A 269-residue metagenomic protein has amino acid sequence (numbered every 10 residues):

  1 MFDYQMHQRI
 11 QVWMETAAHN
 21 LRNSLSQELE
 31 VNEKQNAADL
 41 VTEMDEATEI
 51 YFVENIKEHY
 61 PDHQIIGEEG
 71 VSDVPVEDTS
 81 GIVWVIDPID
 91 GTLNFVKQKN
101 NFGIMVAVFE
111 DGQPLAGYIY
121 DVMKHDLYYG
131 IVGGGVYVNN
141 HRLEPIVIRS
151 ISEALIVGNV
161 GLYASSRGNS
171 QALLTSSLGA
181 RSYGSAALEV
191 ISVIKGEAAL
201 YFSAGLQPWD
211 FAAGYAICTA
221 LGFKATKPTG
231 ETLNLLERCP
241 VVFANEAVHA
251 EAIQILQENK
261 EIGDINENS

Functional and structural regions predicted by a protein language model:
M1-I89, E267-S269: N-terminal subdomain of lithium-sensitive/metallo-dependent phosphomonoesterases centered on the IMPase/IPPase/PAP
A17, L21-S24, D45, I56 (+7 more regions): Residue-level signal for inorganic ion chemistry
Q27, F102, G130-G134, T219 (+1 more regions): A short, compositionally biased
E46, E69, P88-G91, V122 (+4 more regions): Generic detector of well-ordered alpha-helical packing
I65-G70, Y137-N139, K224-A225: Short gly/ser/thr-rich secondary-structure transition/capping motifs
D78-G134: DPxDG-like acidic metal-binding loop motif
D111, N139-N140: Short strand-turn-strand beta-turns centered on an Asx-Gly dipeptide
I146-S269: An extended, acidic
